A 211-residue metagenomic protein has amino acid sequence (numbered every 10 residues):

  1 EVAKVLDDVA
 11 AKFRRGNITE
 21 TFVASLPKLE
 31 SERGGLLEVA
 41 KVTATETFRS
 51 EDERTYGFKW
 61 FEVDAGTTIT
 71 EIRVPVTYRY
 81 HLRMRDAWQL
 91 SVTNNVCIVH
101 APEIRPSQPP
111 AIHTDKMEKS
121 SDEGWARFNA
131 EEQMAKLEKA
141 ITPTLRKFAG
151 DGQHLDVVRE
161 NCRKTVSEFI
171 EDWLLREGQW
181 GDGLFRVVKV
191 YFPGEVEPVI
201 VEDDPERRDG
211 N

Functional and structural regions predicted by a protein language model:
E1-N211: Domain-level marker for long, solvent-exposed, non-transmembrane regions
